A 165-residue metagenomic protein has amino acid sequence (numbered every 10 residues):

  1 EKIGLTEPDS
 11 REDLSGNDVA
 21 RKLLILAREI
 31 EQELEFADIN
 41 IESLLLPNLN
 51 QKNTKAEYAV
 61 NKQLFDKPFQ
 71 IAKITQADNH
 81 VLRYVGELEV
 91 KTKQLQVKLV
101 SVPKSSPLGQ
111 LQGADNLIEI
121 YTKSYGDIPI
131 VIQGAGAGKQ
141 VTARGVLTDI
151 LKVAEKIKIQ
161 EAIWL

Functional and structural regions predicted by a protein language model:
E1-Q110: Substrate-binding/catalytic subdomain of NAD(P)-dependent oxidoreductase enzymes
G4, P8-S10, E89-L165: Catalytic, metal-anchored helix/loop core of enzyme active sites in primary metabolism
